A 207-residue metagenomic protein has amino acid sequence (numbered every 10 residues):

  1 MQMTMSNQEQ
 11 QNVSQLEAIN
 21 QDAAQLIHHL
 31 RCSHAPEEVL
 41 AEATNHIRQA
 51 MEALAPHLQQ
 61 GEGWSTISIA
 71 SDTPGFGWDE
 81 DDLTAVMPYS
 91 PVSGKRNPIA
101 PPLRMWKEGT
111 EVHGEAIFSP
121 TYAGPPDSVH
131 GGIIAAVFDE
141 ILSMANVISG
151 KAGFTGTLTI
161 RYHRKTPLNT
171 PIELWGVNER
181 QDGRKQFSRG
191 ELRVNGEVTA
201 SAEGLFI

Functional and structural regions predicted by a protein language model:
Q2-D79, T166-L168, E179-I207: HotDog/MaoC-like acyl-thioester-processing domains
T4-Q10, A35-E38, E140-I172: Hydrophobic beta-strand-centered segment that forms part of the acyl-chain substrate-binding groove
N12-H29, V92-S128: Catalytic strand-loop segment that frames the active site of acyl-thioester-processing enzymes
P56-V112: Long, low-complexity, charged/polar intrinsically disordered regions
M105-E111, V129-A152: Active-site helix/loop of acyl-thioester processing domains in fatty-acid/polyketide metabolism, spanning hotdog-fold
P126-D127, G131, K165: Alpha-helix N-cap/helix-initiation motif
